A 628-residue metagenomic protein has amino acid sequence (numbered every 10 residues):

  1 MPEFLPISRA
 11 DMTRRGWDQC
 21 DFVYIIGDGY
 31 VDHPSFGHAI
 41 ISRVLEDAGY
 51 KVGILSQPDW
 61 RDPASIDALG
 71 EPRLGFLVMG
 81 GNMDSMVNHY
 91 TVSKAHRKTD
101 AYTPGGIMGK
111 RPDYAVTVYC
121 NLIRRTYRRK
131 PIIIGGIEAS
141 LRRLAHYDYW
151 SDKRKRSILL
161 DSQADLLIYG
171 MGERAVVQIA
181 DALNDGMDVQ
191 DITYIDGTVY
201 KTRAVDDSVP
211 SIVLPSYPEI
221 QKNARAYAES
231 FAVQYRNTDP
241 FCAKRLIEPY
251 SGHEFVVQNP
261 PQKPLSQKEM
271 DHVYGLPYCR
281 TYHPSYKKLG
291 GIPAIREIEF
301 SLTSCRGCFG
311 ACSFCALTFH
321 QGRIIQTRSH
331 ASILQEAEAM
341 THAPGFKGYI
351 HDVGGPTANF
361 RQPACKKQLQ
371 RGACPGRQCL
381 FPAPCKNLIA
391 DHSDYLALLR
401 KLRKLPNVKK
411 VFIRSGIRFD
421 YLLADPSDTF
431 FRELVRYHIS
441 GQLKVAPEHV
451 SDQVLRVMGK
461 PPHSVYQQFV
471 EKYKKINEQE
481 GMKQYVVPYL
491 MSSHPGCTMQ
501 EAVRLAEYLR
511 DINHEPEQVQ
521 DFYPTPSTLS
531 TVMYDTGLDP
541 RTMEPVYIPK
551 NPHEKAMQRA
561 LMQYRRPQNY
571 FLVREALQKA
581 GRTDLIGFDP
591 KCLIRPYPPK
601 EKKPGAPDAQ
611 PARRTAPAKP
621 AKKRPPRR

Functional and structural regions predicted by a protein language model:
M1-Q19, G29, E229-S301: N-terminal [4Fe-4S]-dependent radical SAM core
Y24, L55, D59-W60, A339-V487 (+1 more regions): Conserved SAM/AdoMet-binding glycine-rich loop
I25-D28, L289-A316, Y349: N-terminal pre-triad scaffold of radical SAM enzymes
G37, S56-S251, Q258: Glycine-rich beta-alpha loop elements in corrinoid/cobalamin-binding modules across cobalamin-dependent enzymes
R61, Q190-D239, H253, Q262-L265 (+6 more regions): Terminal amphipathic helices with adjacent charged low-complexity linkers/tails
S85-S93, L141-R143, E173-Q178, T202-V205 (+6 more regions): Flexible glycine/acidic-rich beta-alpha junction loops that bind and position SAM and/or redox cofactors in anaerobic
D165, V273, I333, V445 (+2 more regions): Conserved, mostly hydrophobic/aromatic
R371, R377, L593-R628: Acidic, low-complexity intrinsically disordered tails
